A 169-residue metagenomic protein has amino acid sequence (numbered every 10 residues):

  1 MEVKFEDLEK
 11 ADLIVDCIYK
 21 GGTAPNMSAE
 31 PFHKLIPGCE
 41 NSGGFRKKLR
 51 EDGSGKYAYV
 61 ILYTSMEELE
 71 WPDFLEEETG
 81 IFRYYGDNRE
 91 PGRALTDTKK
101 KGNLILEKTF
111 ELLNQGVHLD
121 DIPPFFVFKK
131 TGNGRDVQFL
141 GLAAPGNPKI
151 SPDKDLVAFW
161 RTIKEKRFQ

Functional and structural regions predicted by a protein language model:
M1-K10: Intrinsically disordered, low-structural-confidence terminal and linker regions
I14-D136: Acidic, glycine-rich low-complexity segments with interspersed aromatic residues
G132-Q169: Compact mixed alphabeta submodule
